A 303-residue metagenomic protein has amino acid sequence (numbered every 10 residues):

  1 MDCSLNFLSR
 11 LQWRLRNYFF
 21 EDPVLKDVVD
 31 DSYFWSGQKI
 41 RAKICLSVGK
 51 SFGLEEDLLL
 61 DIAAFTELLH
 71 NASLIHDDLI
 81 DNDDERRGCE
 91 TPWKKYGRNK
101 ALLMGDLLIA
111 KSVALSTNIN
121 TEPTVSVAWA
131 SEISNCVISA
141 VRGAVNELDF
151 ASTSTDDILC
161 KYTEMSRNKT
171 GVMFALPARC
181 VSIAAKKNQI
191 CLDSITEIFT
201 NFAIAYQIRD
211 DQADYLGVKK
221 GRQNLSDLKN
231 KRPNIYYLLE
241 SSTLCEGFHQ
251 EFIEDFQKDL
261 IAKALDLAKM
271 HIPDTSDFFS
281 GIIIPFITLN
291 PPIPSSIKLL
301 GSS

Functional and structural regions predicted by a protein language model:
M1-S303: All-alpha prenyltransferase/terpene-synthase fold signal
